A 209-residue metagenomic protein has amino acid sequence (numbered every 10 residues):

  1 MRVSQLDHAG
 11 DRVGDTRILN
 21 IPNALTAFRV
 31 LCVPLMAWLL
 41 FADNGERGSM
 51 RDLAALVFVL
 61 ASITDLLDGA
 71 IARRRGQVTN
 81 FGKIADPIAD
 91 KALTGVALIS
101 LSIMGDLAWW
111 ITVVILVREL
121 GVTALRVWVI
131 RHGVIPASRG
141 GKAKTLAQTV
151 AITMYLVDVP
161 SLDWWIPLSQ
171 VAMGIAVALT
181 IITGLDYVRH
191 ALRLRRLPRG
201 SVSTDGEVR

Functional and structural regions predicted by a protein language model:
M1-R209: Alpha-helical transmembrane bundles and membrane-interface segments of multipass inner-membrane proteins
